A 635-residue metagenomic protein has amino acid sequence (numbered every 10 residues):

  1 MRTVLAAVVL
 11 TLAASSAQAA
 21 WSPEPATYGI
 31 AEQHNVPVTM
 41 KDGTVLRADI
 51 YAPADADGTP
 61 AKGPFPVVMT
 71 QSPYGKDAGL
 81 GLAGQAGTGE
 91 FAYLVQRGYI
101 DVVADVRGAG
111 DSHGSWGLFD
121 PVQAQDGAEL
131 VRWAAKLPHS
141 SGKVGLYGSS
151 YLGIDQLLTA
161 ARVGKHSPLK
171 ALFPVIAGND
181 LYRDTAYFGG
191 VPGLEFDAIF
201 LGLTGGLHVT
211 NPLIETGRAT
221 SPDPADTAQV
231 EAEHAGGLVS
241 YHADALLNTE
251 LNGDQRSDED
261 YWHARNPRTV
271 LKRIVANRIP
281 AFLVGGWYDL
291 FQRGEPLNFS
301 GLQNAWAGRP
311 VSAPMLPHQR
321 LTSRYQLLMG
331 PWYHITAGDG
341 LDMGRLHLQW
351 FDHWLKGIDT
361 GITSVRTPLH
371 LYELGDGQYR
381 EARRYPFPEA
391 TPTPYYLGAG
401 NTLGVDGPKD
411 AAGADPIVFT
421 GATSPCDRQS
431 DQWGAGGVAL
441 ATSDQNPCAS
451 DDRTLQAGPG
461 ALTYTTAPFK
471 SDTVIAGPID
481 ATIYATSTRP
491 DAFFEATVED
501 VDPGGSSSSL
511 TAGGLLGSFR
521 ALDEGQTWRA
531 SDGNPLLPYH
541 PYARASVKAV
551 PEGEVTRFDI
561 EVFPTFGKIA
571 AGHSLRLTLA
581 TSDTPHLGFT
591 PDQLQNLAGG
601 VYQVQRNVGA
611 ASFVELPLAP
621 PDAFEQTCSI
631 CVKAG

Functional and structural regions predicted by a protein language model:
V4-S15: Bacterial N-terminal signal peptides
W21-G63, T465-S471: N-terminal cap/lid segment of alpha/beta-hydrolase-fold proteins
D57-A135, N179, Y187-F188, G458 (+3 more regions): Cap/lid segment of the alpha/beta-hydrolase catalytic domain
G84-T88, Q96, L158-A276: Accessory cap/linker subdomain of secreted extracellular hydrolases
P138-Y151: Alpha/beta-hydrolase fold nucleophile elbow
Q229, E233, A337-G635: C-terminal, loop-rich substrate-recognition/catalytic regions characterized by aromatic stacking residues
L283-G285: Short beta-strand/loop motif that positions the catalytic acidic residue of the alpha/beta-hydrolase fold
R293-R324: Active-site-adjacent alpha-helix of alpha/beta-hydrolase-fold enzymes
